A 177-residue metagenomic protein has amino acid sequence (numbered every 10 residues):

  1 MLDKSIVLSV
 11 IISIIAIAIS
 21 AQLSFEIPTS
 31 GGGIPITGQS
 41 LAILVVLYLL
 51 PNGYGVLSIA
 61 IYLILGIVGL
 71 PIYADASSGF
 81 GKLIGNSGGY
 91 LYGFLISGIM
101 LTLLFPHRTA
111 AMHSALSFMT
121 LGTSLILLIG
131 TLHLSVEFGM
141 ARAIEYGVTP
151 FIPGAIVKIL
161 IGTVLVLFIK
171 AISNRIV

Functional and structural regions predicted by a protein language model:
M1-G53: Hydrophobic transmembrane alpha-helices
I6, Q22, G53-V56, M112 (+2 more regions): Hydrophobic alpha-helical transmembrane bundles of multi-pass membrane proteins
V7-I12, L41-V45, G55-I61, S87-Y92 (+4 more regions): Hydrophobic alpha-helical transmembrane segments
S9-I12, I19, F80-I126: Short helix-perturbing small/polar motifs within transmembrane alpha-helices
A16-S24, V46, L65, G69 (+10 more regions): Alpha-helical membrane-inserting segments
A21-I34, L63-S97: Interfacial aromatic-anchored transmembrane helix boundaries in multi-pass membrane proteins
G32, A111-V177: Membrane-embedded alpha-helical hairpins and interfacial helices in multi-pass inner-membrane proteins
L49, G53, R108-T109, E137: Helix-loop interface residues and adjacent transmembrane-helix termini in multi-pass membrane transporters, primarily
